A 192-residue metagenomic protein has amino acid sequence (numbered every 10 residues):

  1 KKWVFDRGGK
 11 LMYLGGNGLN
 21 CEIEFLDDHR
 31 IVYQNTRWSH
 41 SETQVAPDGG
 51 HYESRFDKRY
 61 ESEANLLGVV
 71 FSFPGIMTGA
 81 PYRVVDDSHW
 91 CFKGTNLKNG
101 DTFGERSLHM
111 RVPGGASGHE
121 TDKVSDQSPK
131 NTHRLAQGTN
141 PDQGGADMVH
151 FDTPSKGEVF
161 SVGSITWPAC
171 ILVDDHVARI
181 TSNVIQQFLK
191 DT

Functional and structural regions predicted by a protein language model:
K1-R7: Catalytic-core regions built around general acid/base machinery
L11, N20-E42, A46, S54 (+3 more regions): Extracellular ligand-binding/catalytic regions of CAZymes and related secreted enzymes and adhesion modules
G15: Active-site histidine-anchored catalytic micro-motif
